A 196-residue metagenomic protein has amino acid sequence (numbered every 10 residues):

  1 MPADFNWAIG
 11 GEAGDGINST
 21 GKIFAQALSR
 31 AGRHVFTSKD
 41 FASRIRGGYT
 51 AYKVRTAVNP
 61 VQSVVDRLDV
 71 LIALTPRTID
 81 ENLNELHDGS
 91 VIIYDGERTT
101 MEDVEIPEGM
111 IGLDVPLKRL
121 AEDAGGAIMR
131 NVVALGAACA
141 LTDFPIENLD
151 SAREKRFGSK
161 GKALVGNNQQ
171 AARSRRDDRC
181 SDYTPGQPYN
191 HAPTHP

Functional and structural regions predicted by a protein language model:
M1-P196: Active-site cofactor/cluster-binding pocket
